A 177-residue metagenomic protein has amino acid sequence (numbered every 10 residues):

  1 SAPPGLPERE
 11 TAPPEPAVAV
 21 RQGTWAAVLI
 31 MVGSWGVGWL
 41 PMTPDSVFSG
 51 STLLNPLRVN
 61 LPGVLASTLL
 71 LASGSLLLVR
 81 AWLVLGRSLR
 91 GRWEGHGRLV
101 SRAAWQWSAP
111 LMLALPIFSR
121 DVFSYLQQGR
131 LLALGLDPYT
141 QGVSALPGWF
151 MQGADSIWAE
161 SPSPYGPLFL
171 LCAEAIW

Functional and structural regions predicted by a protein language model:
S1-V32, F48-P110: Start-transfer (signal-anchor) and selected internal transmembrane alpha helices of multi-pass inner/ER membrane
T24-M31, W35, T43-S46, Y165-W177: Long hydrophobic alpha-helices with heptad-repeat/coiled-coil character
G36-S49, M112-S124: Helix-to-loop transition at the C-terminal end of transmembrane segments
W93-W177: Intramembrane catalytic core of multi-pass membrane enzymes that act on lipidic substrates
